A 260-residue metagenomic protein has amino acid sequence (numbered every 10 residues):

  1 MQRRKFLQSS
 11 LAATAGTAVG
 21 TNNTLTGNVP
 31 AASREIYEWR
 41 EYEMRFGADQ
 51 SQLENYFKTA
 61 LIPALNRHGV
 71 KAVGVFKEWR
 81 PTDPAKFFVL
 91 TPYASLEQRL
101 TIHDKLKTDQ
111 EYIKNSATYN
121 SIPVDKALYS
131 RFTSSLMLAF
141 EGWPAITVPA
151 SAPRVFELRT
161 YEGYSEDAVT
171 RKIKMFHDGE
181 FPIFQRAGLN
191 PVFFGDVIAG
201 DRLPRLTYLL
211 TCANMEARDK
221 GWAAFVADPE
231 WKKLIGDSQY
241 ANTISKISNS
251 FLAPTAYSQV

Functional and structural regions predicted by a protein language model:
R4-L25: N-terminal export signals
L7, L100-D104, T160, I173 (+3 more regions): Non-transmembrane alpha-helical segments in soluble domains of secreted/periplasmic/extracellular proteins
V19-S33, I62-F88, A94, D178-T207 (+1 more regions): Short, glycine- and small/hydrophobic-rich beta-strand elements in well-ordered beta-sheets
R34-R45: Acidic/histidine-rich, surface-exposed loop or edge segments in extracytoplasmic proteins
W39-E41, F88-P92, L158-T160, T207-L209: Conserved hydrophobic/aromatic beta-strand scaffold that supports enzyme active sites
E43-L53, T59-H68, A72-T147, S165-D167 (+1 more regions): Hydrophobic, ordered structural segments
A139-M215: Surface-exposed interaction/gating patches
L252-Q259: Short, low-complexity, Pro/Ser/Thr/Gly-rich segments in the mature regions of secreted, periplasmic
